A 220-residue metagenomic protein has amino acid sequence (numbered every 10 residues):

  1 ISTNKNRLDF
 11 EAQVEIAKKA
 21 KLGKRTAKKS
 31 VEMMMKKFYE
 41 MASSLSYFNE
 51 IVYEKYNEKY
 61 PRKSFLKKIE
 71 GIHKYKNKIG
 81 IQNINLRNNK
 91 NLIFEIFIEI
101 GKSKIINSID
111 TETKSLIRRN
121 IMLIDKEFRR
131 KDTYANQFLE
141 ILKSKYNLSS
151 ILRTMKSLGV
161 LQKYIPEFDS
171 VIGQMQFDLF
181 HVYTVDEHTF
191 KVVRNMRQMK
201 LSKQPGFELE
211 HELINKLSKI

Functional and structural regions predicted by a protein language model:
I1-Y183: Non-catalytic interface/linker regions that flank or bridge core catalytic/transmembrane domains
M155, V192, H211-I220: His-Asp-centered metal-binding catalytic motifs of divalent-metal-dependent phosphohydrolases/nucleases
L158, Q162, V171, M196-G206: A short secondary-structure junction motif
Q176-L179, F207-L217: Active-site-adjacent structural elements in folded domains
D178, Y183-V185, R194-R197, K203: Large, well-folded core regions of big proteins
H188: Hydrophobic (often cysteine-bearing) scaffold residues that line and stabilize catalytic clefts of nucleotide/cofactor
